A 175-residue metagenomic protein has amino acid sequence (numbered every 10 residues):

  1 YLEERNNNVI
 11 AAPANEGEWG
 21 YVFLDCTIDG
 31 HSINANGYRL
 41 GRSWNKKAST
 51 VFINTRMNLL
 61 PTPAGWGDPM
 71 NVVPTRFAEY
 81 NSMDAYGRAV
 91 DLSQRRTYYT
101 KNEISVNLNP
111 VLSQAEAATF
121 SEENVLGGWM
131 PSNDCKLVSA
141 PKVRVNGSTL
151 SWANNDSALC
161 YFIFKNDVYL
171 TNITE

Functional and structural regions predicted by a protein language model:
Y1-T149, D156-E175: Sequence-level preference for short, compositionally simple segments enriched in small aliphatic or small polar residues
